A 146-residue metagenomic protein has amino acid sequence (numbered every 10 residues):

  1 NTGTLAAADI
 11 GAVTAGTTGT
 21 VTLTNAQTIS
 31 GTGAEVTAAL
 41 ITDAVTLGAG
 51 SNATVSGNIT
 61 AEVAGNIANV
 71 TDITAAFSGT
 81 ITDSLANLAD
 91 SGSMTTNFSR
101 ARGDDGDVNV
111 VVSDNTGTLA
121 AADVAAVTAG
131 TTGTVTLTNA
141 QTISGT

Functional and structural regions predicted by a protein language model:
N1-T146: Solvent-exposed, low-complexity segments and loops of surface/extracellular structural proteins
